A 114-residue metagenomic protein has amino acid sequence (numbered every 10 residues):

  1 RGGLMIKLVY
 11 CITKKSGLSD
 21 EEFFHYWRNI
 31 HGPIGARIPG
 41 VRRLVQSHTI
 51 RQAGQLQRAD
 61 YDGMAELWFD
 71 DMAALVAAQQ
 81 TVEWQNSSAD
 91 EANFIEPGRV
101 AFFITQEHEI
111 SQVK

Functional and structural regions predicted by a protein language model:
G2-K114: Macromolecular interaction modules
